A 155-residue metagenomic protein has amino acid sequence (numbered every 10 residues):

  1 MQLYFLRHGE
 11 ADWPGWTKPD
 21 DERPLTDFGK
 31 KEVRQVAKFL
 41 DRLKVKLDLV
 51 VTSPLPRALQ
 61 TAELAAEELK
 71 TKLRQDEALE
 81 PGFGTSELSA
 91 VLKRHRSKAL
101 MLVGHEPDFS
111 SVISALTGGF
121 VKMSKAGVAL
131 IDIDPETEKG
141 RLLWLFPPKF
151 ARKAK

Functional and structural regions predicted by a protein language model:
M1-Q2, A99, E138: A general, composition-driven signal for non-globular sequence regions
Q2-F83, H95, F109, G119-A126 (+1 more regions): Active-site-proximal alpha-helix that buttresses catalytic centers in soluble enzyme cores
L88: S-adenosylmethionine
S97-A115: A glycine-rich beta-strand to alpha-helix segment that forms a phosphate/ribose-binding loop at ligand/cofactor sites
T117-R141, P147-R152: Domain-level recognition of soluble alpha/beta enzyme cores, biased toward histidine phosphatases/phosphomutases
